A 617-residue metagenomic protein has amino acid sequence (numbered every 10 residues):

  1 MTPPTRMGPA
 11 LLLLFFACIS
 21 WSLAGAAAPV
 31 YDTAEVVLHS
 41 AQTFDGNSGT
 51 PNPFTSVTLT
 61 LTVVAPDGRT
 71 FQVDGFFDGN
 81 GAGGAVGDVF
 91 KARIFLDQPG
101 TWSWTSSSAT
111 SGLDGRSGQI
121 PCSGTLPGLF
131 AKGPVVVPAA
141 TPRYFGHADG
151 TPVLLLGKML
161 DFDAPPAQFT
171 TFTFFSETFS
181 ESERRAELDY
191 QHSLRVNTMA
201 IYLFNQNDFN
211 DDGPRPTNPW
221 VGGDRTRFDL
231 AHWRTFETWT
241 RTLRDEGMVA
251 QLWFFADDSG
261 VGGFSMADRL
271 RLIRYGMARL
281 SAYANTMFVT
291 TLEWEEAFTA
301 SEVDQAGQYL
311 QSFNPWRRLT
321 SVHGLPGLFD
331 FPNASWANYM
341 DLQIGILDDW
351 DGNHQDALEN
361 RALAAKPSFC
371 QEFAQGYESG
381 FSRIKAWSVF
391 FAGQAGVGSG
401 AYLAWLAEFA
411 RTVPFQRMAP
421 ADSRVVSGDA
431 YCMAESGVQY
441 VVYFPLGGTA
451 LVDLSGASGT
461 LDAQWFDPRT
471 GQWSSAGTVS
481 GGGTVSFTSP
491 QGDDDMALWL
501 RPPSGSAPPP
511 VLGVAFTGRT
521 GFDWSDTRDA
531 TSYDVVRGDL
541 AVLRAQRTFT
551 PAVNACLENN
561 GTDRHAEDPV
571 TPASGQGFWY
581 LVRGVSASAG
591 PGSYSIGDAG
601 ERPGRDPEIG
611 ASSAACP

Functional and structural regions predicted by a protein language model:
P9-S20: Bacterial N-terminal signal peptides
A28, D45-S48, T151, E359 (+3 more regions): Aromatic- and carboxylate-lined catalytic core of secreted/periplasmic carbohydrate-active enzymes
T58, L129-Y339, I344-D349: Active-site mouth of glycoside hydrolases
L59, L461, Y533-V535, Y580: Short beta-strand elements bearing conserved aromatic residues within extracellular beta-rich modules
R69-F71, G75-A140: Extended acidic/polar, glycine-enriched regions that form or flank non-catalytic beta-rich accessory modules
G505-A530, G590-P617: Pro/Thr/Ser/Gly-rich low-complexity, intrinsically disordered linker/stalk tracts
T531-S532, T571-G592: Beta-strand-rich modules
D534-G575: Recognizes extended acidic, P/S/T-rich segments that occur within or adjacent to Ig-like beta-sandwich modules
